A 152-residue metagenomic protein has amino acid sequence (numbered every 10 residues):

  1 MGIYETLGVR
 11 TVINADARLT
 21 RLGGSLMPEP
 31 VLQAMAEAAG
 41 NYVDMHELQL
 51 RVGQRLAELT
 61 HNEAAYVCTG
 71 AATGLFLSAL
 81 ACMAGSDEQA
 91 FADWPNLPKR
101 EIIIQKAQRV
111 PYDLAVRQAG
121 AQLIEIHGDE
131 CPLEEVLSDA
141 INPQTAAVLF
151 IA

Functional and structural regions predicted by a protein language model:
M1-Y42: N-terminal "arm"/small-domain region of PLP-dependent enzymes with the aminotransferase-like
S25-G70, A81: Conserved N-terminal alpha-helix of the aminotransferase class I/II PLP-enzyme fold
Q49-L50, T73, E130-E134: Short acidic loop-to-helix transition motifs that present clustered carboxylates
G85-Q108: Conserved PLP-anchoring active-site segment centered on the Schiff-base-forming lysine
K106, E125-D129, I151-A152: Short beta->alpha connector loops at strand-helix junctions that form conserved, small/polar/Pro-enriched
V110-L114: Short, glycine/polar-rich helix-capping loops at beta-to-alpha or helix-loop-helix junctions that flank or form
A119-A121: Short, structured coil segments at secondary-structure junctions
P132-A152: Active-site phosphate-binding strand-loop segment of PLP-dependent enzymes
